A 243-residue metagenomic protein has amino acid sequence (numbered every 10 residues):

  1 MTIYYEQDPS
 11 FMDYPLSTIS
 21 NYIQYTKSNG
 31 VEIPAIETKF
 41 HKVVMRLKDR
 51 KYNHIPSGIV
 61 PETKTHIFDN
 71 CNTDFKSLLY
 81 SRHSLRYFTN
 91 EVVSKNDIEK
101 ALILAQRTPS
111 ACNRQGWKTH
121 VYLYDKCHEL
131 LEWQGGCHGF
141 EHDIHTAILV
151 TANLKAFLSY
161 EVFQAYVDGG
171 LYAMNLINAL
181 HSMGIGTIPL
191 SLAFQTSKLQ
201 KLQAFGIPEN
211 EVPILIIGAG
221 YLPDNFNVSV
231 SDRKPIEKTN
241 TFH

Functional and structural regions predicted by a protein language model:
M1-H243: Acidic, surface-exposed loops and disordered segments
